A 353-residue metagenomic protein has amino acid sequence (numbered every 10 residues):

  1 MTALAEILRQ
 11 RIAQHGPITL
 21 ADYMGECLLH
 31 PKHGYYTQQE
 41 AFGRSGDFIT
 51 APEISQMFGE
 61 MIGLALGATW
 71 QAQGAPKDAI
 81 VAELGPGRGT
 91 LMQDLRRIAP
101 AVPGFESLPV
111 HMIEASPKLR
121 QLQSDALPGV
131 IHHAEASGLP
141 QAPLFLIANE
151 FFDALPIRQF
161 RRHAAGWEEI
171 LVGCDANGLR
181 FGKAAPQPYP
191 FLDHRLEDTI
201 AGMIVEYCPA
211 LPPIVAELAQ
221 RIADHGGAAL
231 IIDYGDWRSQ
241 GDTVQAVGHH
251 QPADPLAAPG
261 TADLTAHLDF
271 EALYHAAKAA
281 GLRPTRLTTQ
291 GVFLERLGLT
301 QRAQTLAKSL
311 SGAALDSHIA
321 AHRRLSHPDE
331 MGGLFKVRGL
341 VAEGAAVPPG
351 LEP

Functional and structural regions predicted by a protein language model:
M1-P143, F160, V292, Q301 (+2 more regions): Rossmann-like AdoMet
F58, L146, D233: Conserved RecA-like P-loop NTPase ATPase core
P117, F152, D236: Short, glycine/acidic-enriched loop or turn micro-motifs at the edges of active sites
R120, L155-P156, S239: Conserved protein kinase catalytic core
A134-S137, F152-G166, A210-E217: A short, conserved alpha-helix within the catalytic core of class I
P143-L144, G227: Conserved acidic residues
F145-R195, V244-P255: A mobile, often basic/glycine-rich helix-loop segment that functions as the active-site lid/recognition loop
P190-P353: Long, Lys/Arg- and hydrophobic-enriched amphipathic alpha-helices
